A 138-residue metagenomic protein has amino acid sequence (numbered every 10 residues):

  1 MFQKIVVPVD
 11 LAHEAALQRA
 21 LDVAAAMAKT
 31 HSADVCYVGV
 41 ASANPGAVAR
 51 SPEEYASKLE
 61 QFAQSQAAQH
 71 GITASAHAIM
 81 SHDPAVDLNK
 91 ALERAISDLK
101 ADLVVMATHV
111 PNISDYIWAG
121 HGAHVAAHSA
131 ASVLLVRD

Functional and structural regions predicted by a protein language model:
F2-R50, I72-A74: Small/aliphatic-rich secondary-structure junction motif
L17, A56, A85, S114-D115: A conditional alpha-helix N-cap/helix-loop micro-motif detector
A20-D22, E53-A56, N89-L92, W118-G122: Charged helix-capping and loop-helix junction motifs
A26, A95-D138: Gly/Ser-rich helix-loop-strand patches that form or flank binding pockets for ribonucleotide-derived cofactors
A28, A63-A67, I96: Conserved hydrophobic residues forming the short capping helix/wall of the S-adenosyl-L-methionine
G39, A78-M80, R137: Residue-level recognition of beta-strand->loop/alpha-helix junctions
A49, S57-A74: Helix-adjacent hinge/juxtasegments
Q69-V104, P111-N112, A123: Structural beta-alpha unit
